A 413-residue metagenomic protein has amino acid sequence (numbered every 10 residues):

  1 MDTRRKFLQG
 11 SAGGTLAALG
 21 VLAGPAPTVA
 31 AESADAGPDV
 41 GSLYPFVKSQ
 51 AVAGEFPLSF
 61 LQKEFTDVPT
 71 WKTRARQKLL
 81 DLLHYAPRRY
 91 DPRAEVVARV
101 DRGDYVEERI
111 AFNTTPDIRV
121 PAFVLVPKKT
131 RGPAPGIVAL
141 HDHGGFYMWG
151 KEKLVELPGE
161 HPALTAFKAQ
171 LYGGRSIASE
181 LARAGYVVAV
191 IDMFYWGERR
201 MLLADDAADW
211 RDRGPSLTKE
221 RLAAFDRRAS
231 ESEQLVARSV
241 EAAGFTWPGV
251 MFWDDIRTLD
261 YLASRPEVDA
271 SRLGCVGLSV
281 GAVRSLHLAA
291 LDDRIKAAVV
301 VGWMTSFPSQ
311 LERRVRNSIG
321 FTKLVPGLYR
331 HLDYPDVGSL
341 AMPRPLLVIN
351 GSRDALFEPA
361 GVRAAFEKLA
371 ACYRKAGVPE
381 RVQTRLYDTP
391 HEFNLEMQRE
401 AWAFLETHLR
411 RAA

Functional and structural regions predicted by a protein language model:
M1-T3: N-terminal secretory signal peptides
K6-T28: N-terminal export signals
F7-L8, E32, G37-K48, V68-R74 (+1 more regions): Ligand-binding pocket scaffold of soluble enzyme catalytic domains
F46-L61: Short, contiguous pre-domain boundary segments
K63-F65: N-terminal trafficking/processing presequences and adjacent post-cleavage segments of proteins routed to secretion
